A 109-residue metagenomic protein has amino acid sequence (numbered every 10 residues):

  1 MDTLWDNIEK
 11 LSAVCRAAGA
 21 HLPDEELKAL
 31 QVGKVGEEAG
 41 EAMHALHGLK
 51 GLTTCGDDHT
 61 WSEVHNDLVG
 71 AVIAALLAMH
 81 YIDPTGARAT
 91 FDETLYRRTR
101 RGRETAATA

Functional and structural regions predicted by a protein language model:
M1-A109: Flexible "arm" and connector segments at domain edges
